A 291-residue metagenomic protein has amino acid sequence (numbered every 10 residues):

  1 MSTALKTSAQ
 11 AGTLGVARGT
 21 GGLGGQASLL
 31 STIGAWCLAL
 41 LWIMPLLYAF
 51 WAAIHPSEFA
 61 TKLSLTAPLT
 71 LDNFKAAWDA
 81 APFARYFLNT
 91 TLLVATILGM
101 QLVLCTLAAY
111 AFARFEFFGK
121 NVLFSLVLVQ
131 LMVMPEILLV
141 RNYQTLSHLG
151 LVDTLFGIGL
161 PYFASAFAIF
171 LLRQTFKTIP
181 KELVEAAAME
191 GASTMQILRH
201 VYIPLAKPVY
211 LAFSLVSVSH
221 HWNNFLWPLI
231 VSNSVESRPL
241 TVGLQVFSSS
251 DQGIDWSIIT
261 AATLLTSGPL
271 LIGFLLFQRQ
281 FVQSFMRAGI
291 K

Functional and structural regions predicted by a protein language model:
S2-K291: A hydrophobic, multi-pass inner-membrane permease signature
